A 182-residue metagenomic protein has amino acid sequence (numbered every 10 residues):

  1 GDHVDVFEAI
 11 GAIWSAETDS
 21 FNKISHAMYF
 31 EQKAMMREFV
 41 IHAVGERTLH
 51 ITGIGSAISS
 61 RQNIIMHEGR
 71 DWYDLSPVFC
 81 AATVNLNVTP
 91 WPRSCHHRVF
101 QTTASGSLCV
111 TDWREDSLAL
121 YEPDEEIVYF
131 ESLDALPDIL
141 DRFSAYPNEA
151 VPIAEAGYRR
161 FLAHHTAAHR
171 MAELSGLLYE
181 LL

Functional and structural regions predicted by a protein language model:
G1-H96, R114-S117: Nucleotide-sugar donor-binding catalytic core of glycosyltransferases
C80-A82, T103-S107: Conserved donor-binding/catalytic loop of nucleotide-activated donor transferases
L108-T111, Y129: Short hydrophobic beta-strand element within catalytic cores of glycosyltransferases and related nucleotide-activated
I127-L133, R142-P147: Conserved acidic donor-binding segment of nucleotide-sugar-dependent glycosyltransferases
L136: Catalytic phosphate/metal-binding cores of nucleic-acid and nucleotide-processing enzymes, i.e., regions that mediate
S144-G176: A charged, aromatic-enriched C-terminal amphipathic alpha-helix characteristic of glycosyltransferases across folds
